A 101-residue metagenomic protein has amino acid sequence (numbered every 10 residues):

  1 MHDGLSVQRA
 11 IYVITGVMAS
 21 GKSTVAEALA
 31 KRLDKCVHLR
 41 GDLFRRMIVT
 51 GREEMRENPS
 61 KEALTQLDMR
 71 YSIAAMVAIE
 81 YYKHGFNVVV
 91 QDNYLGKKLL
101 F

Functional and structural regions predicted by a protein language model:
M1-I11: Extreme N-terminal, non-catalytic leader segments that precede Walker-type/kinase nucleotide-binding cores
A10, K35-V37, F86: The start of beta-strands in P-loop NTPase/AAA+ ATPase cores
I14: Hydrophobic anchor at the beta1->P-loop junction of P-loop NTPases
V17: P-loop (Walker A) phosphate-binding loop of NTP-binding proteins
S20: ATP-binding Walker
S23: Walker A/P-loop
E27-A75: Conserved substrate/cofactor phosphate-moiety recognition/catalytic segment in nucleotide-dependent phosphotransferases
T65-F101: Glycine-rich phosphate-binding loop used to anchor ATP phosphates in small-molecule kinases, encompassing both
